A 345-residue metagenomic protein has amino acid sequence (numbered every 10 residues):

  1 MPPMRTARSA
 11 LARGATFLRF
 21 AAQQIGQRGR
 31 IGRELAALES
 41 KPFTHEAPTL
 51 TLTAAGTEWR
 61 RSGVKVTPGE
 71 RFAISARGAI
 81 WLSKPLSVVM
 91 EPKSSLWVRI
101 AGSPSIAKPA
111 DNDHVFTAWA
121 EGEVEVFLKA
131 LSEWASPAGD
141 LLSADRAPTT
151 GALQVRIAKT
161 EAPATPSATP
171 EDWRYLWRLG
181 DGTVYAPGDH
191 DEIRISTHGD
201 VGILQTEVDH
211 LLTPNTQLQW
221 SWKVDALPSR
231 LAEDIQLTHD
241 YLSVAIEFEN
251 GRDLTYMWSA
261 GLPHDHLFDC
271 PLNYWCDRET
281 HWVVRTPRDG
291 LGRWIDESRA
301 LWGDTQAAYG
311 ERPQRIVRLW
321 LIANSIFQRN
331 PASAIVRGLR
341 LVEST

Functional and structural regions predicted by a protein language model:
M1-E171, L237-H239, A260-N273: Acidic, Ser/Thr/Pro
F43-L50, I100-G102, T183-L204, T213: Short carbohydrate-recognition loop motifs
E58, R194-P214, L227-S229, R278-V283: Secreted extracellular polysaccharide-interacting domains
V64-P68, E207-L218, R288-L291: Extracellular/lumenal carbohydrate-interaction signature centered on repeated Trp-anchored short motifs
M90, S94-V98, D225-G290, A332-I335: Extracellular ligand-binding interfaces
V126, W134-D145, H239-V244, R278 (+1 more regions): Extracellular beta-strand ligand-recognition surfaces/modules
T169-H190: Extracellular glycan-recognition surfaces and repeat-rich motifs
L319, R337-L341: Extracellular beta-strand elements of beta-rich domains used for carbohydrate recognition/degradation or cell-matrix
